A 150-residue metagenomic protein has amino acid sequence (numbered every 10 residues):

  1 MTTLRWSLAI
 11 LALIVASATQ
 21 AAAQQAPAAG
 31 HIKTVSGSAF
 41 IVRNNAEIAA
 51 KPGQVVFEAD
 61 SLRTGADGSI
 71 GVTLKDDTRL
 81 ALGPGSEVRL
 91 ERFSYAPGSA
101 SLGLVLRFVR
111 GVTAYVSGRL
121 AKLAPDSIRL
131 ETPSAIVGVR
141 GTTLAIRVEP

Functional and structural regions predicted by a protein language model:
M1-L8: Bacterial N-terminal signal peptides that target proteins for export
L8-S17: Bacterial N-terminal signal peptides
T19-A23: Sec/Tat signal peptide C-region and signal peptidase I cleavage site
Q24-P150: Flexible, surface-exposed loop/linker segments and immediately adjacent secondary-structure boundaries
